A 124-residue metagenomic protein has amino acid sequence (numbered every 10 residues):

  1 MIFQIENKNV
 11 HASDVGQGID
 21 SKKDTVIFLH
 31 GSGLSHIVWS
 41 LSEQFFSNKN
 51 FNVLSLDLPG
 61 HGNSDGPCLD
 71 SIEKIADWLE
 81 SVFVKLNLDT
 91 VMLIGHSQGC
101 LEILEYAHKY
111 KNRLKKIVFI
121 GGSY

Functional and structural regions predicted by a protein language model:
M1-N9: N-terminal cap/lid segment of alpha/beta-hydrolase-fold proteins
H11-D65: Conserved HGGG/HGGXW glycine-rich cap/lid loop of the alpha/beta-hydrolase fold
S21, K49, L86-D89, N112: Structured loop/turn residues at beta-strand edges in well-structured enzyme cores
S42-S47, D70-I72, Y110-K111: Glycine-rich, phosphate-binding/catalytic loops in enzymes
N52, L58-I94: Active-site loop/oxyanion-hole signature of alpha/beta-hydrolase fold enzymes
D89-Y124: Conserved hydrolase catalytic core segment
